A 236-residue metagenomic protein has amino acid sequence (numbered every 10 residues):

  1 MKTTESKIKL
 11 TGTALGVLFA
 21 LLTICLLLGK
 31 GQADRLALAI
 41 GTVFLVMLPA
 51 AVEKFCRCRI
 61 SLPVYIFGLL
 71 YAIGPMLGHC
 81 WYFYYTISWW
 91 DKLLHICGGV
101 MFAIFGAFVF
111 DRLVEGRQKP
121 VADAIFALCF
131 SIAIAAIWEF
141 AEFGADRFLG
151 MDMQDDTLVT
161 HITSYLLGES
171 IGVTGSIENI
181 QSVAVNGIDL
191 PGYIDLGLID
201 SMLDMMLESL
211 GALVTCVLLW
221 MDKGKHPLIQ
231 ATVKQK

Functional and structural regions predicted by a protein language model:
M1-M153, L166-K236: Bulky hydrophobic segments
T157: Divalent metal-dependent catalytic cores for phosphoryl transfer on phosphate-bearing substrates
